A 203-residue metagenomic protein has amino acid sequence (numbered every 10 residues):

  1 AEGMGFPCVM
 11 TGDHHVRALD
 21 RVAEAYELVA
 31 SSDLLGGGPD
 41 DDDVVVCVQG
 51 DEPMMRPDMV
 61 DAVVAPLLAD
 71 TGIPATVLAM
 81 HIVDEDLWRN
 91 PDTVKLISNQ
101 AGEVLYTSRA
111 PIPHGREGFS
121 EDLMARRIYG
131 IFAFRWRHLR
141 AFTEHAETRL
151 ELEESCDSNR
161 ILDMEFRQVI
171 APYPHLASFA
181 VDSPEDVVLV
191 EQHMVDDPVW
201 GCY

Functional and structural regions predicted by a protein language model:
E2-A62: Short phosphate-binding loop-to-helix
P7, E103, R167-V169: Conserved beta-strand segments of alpha/beta enzyme cores
H14-L19, V83, L176-F179: A short acidic, often aromatic-flanked loop/helix-cap motif at beta-alpha or helix-coil junctions that lines enzyme
E27, L68-A69, V195: Residue-level signal for alpha-helix termini/capping positions
D40-D42, D70-I73, F166: Short, high-confidence coil segments that cap the C-terminus of an alpha-helix and link into the following beta-strand
M55-T148: Conserved core of the sugar-phosphate nucleotidyltransferase
E121-Y203: Conserved alpha/beta core of the MobA/IspD/sugar-nucleotide pyrophosphorylase nucleotidyltransferase superfamily
